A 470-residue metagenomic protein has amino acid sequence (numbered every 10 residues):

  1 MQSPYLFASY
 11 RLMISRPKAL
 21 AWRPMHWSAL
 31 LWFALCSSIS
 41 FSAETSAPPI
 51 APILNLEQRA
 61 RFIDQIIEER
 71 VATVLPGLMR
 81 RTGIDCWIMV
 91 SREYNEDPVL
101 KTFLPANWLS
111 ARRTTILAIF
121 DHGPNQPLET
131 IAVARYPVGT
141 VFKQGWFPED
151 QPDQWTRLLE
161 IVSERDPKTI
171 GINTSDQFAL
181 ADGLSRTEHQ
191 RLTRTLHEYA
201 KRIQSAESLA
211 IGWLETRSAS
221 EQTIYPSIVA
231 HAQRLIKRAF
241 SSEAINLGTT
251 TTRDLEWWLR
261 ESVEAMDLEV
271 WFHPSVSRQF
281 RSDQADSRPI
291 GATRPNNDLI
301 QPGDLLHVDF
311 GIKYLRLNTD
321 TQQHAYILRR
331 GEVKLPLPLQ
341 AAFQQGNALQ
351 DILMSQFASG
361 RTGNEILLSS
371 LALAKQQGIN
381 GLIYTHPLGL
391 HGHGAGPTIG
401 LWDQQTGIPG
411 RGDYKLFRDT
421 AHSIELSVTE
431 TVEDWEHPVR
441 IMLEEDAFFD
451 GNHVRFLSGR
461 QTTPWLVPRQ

Functional and structural regions predicted by a protein language model:
M1-W22: N-terminal secretory signal peptides that target proteins for export/translocation
L6, R11, W27, P167-T169 (+1 more regions): Short linear motifs in intrinsically disordered/low-complexity regions
W22-P24, Y384: Intrinsically disordered, low-complexity regions enriched for glutamine and histidine
H26-S40: Bacterial N-terminal signal peptides
E44-Q470: Active-site neighborhoods and metal-handling regions in enzymes and metal-associated proteins
